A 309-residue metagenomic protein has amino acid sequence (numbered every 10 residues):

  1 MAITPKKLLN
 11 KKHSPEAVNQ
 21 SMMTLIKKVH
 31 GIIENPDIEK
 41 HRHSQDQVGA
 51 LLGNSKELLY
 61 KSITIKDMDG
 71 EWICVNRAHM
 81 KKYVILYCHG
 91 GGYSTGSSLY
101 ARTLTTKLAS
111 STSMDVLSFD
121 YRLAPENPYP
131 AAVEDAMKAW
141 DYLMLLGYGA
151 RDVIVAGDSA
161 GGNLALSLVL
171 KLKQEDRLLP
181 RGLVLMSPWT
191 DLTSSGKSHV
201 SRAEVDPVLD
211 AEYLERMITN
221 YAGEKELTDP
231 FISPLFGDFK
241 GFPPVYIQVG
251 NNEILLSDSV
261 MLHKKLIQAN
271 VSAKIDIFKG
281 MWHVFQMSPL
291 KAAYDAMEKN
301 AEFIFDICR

Functional and structural regions predicted by a protein language model:
M1-A78, R309: A glycine/proline-hinged amphipathic helix-loop "lid/cap" segment that gates access to hydrophobic ligand pockets
H30, L59-E71, V75-R309: Alpha/beta-hydrolase superfamily serine-hydrolase fold, recognizing
